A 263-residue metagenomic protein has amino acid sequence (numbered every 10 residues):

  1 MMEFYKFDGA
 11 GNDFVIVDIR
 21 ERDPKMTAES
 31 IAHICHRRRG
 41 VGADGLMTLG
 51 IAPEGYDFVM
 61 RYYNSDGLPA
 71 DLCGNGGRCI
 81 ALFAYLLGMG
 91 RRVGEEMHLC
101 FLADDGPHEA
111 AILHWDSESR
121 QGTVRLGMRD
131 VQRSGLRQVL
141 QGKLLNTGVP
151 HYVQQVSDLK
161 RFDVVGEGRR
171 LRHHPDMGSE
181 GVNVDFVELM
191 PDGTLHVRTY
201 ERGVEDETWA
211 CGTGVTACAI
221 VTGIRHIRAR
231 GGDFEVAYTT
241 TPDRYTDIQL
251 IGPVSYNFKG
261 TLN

Functional and structural regions predicted by a protein language model:
M1-R120, V153-N263: A glycine-rich beta-to-alpha transition motif near the start of alpha/beta enzyme domains, typified by
E118-R129: Short, solvent-exposed secondary-structure boundary/capping segments
R125-G127, G142-K143, R198, L250-I251: Active-site-proximal beta-strand elements of phosphoester/diester hydrolases
G127-Q141, G166-R169: Active-site glycine-rich loop that binds ribose-phosphate moieties when present
Q132, T147-H151, V254-S255: Glycine-rich beta-alpha junction loops
Q138-R161: Internal active-site segments that recognize and position negatively charged phosphoryl groups and nucleotide moieties
